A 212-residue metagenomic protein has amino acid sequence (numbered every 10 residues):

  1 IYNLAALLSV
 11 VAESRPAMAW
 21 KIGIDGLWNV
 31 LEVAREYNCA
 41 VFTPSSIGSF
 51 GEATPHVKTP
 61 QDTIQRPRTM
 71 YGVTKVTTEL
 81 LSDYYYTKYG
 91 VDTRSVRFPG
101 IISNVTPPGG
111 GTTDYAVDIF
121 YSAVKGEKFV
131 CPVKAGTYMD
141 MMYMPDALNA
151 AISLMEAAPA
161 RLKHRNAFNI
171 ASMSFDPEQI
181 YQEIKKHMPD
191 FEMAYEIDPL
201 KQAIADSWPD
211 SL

Functional and structural regions predicted by a protein language model:
I1-I22: NAD(P)H-binding glycine-rich loop region in Rossmannoid oxidoreductase-like domains and their noncatalytic homologs
N3, V41-S45, S49, R94-G100 (+2 more regions): Structural signature of the Rossmann-like NAD(P)-dependent dehydrogenase/reductase core
N3, W28-M70: Conserved Rossmann-fold NAD(P)-dependent oxidoreductase catalytic core, especially the SDR/UDP-sugar
G26, V30-A34, V41, L81-S82 (+2 more regions): Hydrophobic positions on the long internal alpha-helix of Rossmann-like NAD(P)-dependent oxidoreductase domains
Y71, M139: Catalytic tyrosine of NAD(P)H-dependent dehydrogenase/reductases that use a Tyr as the general acid/base
T74: Active-site helix of classical SDR
D83-Y138, M144-D146: NAD(P)-dependent short-chain dehydrogenase/reductase
P132-K134, D140-L212: C-terminal substrate-binding subdomain of Rossmann-fold SDR/epimerase-dehydratase oxidoreductases
